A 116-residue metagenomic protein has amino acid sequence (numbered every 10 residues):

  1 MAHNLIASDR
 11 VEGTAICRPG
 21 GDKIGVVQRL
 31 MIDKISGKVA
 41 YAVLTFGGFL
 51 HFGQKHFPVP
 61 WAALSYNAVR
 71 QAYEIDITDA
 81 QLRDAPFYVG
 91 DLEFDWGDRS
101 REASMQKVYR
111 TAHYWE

Functional and structural regions predicted by a protein language model:
M1-E116: Peripheral interaction segments used for macromolecular assembly
